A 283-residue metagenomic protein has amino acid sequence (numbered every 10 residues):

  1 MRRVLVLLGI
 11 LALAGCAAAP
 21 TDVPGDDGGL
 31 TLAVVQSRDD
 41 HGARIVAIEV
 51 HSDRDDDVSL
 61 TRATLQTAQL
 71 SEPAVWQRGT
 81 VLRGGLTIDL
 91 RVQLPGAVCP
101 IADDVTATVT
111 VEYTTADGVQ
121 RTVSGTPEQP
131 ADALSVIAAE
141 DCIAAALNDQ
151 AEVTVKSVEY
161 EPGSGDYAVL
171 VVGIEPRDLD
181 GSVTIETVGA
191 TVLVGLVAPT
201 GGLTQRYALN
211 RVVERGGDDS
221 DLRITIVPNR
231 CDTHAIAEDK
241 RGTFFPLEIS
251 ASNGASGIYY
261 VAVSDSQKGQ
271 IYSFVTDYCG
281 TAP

Functional and structural regions predicted by a protein language model:
A12-G15: C-terminal motif of bacterial Sec signal peptides marking the signal peptidase cleavage site
A17-P20: Bacterial signal peptide processing site
D22-G25, A33-A43, E159-D166: Short, solvent-exposed loop/linker segments at the N-terminal edge of repeated beta-sheet extracellular domains
D56-T64, A102-D104, T122-S124, L179-A190 (+3 more regions): Short, hydrophobic/aromatic beta-strand segments
L65-I101, G195-H234: Intrinsically disordered, low-complexity Pro/Gly/Ser/Thr-rich segments with frequent PxxP/GP/PP motifs and embedded
A97-A138, C231-Q267: Terminal connector regions
D117-Q205: Surface-exposed beta-loop interaction hotspot
G201-P283: Extracytoplasmic/luminal low-complexity segments enriched in Pro/Gly and acidic/polar residues that act as flexible
